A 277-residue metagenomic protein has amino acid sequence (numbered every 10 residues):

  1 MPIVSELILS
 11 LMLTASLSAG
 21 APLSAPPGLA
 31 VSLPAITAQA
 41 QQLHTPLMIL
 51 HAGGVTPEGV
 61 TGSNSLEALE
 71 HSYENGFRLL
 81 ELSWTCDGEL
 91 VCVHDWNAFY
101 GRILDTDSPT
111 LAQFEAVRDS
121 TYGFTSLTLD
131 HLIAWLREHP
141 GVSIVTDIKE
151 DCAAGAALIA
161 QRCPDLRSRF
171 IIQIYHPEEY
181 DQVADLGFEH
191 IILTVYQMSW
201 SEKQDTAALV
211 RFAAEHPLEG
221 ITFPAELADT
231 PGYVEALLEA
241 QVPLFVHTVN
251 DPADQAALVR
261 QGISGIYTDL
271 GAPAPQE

Functional and structural regions predicted by a protein language model:
P2-S10: Sec-dependent signal peptide recognition, specifically the positively charged N-region followed immediately by
L9-S10, L17-E277: Phosphate-group recognition and catalysis centered on beta-loop-alpha active-site segments
